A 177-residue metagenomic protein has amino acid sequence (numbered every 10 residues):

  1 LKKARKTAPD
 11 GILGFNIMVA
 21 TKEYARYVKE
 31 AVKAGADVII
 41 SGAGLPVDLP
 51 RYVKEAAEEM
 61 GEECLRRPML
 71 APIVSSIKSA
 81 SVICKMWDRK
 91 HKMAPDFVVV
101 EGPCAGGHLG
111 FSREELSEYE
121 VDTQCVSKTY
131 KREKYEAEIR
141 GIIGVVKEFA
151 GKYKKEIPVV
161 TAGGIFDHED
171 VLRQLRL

Functional and structural regions predicted by a protein language model:
L1-F149: Active-site entrance/lid segments in N-terminal catalytic domains of soluble metabolic enzymes
A43, I157-F166: Glycine-rich beta-strand-to-loop/alpha-helix junction loops that act as flexible
A105, I165-H168: Short, catalytically relevant binding-site loops at active-site mouths
I139, H168-V171: A general structural signal for well-ordered alpha-helical packing
V146-K154, V159: Non-catalytic interaction surface on structured domains
V171-L177: A compact, surface-exposed functional segment
